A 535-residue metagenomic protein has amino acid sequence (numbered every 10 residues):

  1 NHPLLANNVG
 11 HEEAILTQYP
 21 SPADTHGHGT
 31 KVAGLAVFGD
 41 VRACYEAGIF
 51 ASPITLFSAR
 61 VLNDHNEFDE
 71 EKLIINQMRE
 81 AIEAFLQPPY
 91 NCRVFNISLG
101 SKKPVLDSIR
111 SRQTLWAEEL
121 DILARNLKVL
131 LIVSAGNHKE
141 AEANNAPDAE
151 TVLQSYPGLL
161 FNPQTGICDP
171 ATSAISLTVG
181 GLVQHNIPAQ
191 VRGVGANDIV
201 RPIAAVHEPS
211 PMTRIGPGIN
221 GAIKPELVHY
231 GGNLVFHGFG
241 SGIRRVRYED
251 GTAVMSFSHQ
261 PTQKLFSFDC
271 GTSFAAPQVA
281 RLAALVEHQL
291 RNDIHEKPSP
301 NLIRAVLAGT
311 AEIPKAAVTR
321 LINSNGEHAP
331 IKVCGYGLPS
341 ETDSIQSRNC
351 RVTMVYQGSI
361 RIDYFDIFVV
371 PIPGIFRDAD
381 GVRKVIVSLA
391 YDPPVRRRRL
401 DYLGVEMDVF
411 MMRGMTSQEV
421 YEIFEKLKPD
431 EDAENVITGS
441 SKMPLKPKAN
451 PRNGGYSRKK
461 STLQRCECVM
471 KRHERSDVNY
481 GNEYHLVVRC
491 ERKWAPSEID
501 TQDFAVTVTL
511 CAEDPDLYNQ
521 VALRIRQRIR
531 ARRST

Functional and structural regions predicted by a protein language model:
N1-E13, Y19-L73, N126-K128, A141 (+6 more regions): Subtilisin-like serine protease catalytic core
N1-L35, E46-A51, T55, L86-S98 (+4 more regions): Active-site core segment of subtilase-fold serine proteases
N1-Q18, L182-R201, P209-A276: Catalytic-core environment of secreted peptidases
L62-S173, V183-N186, K264-C270, F274-A275: Substrate-binding/access-modulating region of protease and related hydrolase catalytic domains
G136, N325-M415: Secreted peptidase-domain scaffold signal
A275-L290: Short, small-residue alpha-helix embedded
L403-K426, A433-K442, M470-T535: C-terminal edge strands of extracellular/lumenal beta-sandwich accessory domains
N453-V478: Beta-sandwich interaction modules
